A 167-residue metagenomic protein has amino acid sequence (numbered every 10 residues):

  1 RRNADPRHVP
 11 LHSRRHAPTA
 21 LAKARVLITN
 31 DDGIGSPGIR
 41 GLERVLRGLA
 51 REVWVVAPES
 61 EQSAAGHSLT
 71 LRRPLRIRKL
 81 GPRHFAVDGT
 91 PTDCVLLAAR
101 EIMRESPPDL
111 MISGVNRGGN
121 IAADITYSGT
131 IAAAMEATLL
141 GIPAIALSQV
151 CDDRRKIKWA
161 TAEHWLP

Functional and structural regions predicted by a protein language model:
L21-T29, R40-E101, E105-P107: A cross-family phosphate/adenosyl-ligand binding-site feature
T29, V56-A57, S113-N116, A146-S148: Short beta-strand segments
D32: Active-site metal-binding loops of divalent metal-dependent hydrolases
L110: Short, Asp-centered acidic motifs that coordinate Mg2+ and/or phosphate in catalytic or ligand-binding sites
G119-S128: Glycine/threonine-rich flexible loop motifs
A133-T138: Hydrophobic/aromatic ligand-binding patch that stacks against planar heteroaromatic rings of cofactors or nucleotides
G141-P167: Glycine-rich, Lys/Arg-enriched anion-binding loops that position phosphate/diphosphate groups for phosphoryl
